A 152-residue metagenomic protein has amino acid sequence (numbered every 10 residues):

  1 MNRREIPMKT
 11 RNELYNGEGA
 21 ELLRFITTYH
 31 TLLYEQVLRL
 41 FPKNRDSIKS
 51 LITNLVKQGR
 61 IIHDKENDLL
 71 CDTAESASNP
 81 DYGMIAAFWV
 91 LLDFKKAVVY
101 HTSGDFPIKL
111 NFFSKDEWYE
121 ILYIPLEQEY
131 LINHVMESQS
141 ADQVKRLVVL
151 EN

Functional and structural regions predicted by a protein language model:
M1-E21, D81: Short alpha-helical segments that sit at the start of domains
N12, T27, F41: Short, charged/polar micro-motifs that form catalytic or ligand-binding hotspots
G17, E21, L32, D46-S50 (+1 more regions): Short, well-structured alpha-helical interface segments that form or flank functional binding sites
L22-T28, E35, R60-E137: Nucleic-acid-binding surface
L33-F41: A short acidic, leucine-rich amphipathic alpha-helix
P42, K115-E117, A141-V144: Short glycine/proline-enriched coil/turn segments at helix->beta-strand junctions
P42-Q58: Short amphipathic alpha-helical interaction segments
D142-N152: Nucleic-acid nuclease catalytic cores
